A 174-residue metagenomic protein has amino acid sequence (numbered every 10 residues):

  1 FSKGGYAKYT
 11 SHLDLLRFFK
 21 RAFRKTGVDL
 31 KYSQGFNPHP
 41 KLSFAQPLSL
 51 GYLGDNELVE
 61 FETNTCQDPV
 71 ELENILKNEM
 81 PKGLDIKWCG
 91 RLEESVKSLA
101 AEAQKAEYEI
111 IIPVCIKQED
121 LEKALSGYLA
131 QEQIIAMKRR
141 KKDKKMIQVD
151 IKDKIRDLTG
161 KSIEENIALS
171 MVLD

Functional and structural regions predicted by a protein language model:
F1-K3: Residues forming anionic-ligand binding surfaces in small-molecule and nucleic-acid pockets of primarily soluble enzymes
G5, T10-L58: Glycine/small-residue-rich interface belts in oligomeric ring/scaffold proteins and their assembly partners
L30, K41-D174: Structured-RNA-binding interfaces characteristic of tRNA pseudouridine synthases
